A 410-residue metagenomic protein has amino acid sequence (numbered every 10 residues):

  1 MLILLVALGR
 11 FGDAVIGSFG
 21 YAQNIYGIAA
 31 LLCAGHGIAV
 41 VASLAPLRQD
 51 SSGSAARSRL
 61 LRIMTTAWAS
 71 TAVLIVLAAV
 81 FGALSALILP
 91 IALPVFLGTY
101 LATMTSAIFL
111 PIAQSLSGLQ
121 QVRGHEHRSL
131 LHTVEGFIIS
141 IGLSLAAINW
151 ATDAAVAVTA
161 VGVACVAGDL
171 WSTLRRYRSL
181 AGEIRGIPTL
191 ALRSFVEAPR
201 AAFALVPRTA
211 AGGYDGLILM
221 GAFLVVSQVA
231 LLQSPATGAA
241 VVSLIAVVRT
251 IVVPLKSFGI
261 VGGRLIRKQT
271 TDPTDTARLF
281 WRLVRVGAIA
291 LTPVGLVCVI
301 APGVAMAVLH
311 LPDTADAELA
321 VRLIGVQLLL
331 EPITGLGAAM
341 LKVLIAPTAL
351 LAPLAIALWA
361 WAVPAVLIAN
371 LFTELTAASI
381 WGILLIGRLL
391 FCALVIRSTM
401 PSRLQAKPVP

Functional and structural regions predicted by a protein language model:
M1-I38, S106, F203, T209-R264 (+2 more regions): Transmembrane helix-bundle signature of multi-pass secondary active exporters and lipid flippases
R10-D13, V122-R123, A151, A155 (+3 more regions): Helix-loop interface residues and adjacent transmembrane-helix termini in multi-pass membrane transporters, primarily
S18-A72, Q114-V122, G238-L296, T334-A346: Small-residue-rich hydrophobic transmembrane alpha-helices
V80-A83, L89-L116, G142, R249 (+2 more regions): Alpha-helical transmembrane segments of multi-pass membrane proteins
Y100-M104, H127-L131, R175-R178, S194-V225 (+8 more regions): Hydrophobic faces of transmembrane alpha-helices in multi-pass small-molecule transporters and flippases across diverse
L116-A146, T274-G287, M340-A365, A378-W381 (+1 more regions): Alpha-helical transmembrane segments of multi-pass membrane transporters/permeases
H132-A146, W150-G186, L375-S402: Hydrophobic alpha-helical transmembrane segments
F280-Q327: C-terminal transmembrane helical hairpin of 12-TM major facilitator-type secondary transporters
